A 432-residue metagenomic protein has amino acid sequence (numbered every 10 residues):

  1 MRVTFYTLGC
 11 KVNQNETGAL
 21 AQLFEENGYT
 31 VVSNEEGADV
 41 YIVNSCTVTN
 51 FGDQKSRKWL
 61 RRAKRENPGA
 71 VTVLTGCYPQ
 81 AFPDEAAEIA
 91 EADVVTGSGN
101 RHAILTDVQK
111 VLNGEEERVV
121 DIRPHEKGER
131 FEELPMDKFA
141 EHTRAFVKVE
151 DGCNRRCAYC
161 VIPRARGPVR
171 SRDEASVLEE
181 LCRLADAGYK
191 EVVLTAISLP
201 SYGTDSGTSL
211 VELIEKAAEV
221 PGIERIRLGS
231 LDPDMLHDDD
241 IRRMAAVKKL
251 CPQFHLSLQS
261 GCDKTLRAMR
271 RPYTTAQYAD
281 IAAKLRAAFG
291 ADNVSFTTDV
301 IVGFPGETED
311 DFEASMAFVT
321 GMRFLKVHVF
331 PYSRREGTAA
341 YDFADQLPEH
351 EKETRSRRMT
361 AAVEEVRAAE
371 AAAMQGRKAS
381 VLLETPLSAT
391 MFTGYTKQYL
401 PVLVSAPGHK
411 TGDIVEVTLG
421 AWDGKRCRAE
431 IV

Functional and structural regions predicted by a protein language model:
M1-Y202, D239, M244, L250 (+6 more regions): Proteins enriched for Cys/Gly/acidic motifs involved in redox and nucleic-acid/cofactor modification
R2, N67-P68, V220-R227: Short, surface-exposed connector motifs at secondary-structure boundaries
T47-G52, Y189-K216, V220, D232-D239 (+2 more regions): Conserved glycine-rich "GG(E/T)P / GGGxP" loop and the immediately following alpha-helix in the radical SAM core
C160-G167, R225-D234, S260-R270, A291-D311 (+1 more regions): Conserved strand-turn element in the central/C-terminal portion of the radical SAM core barrel that lines
D186, V211-E212, K216-V220, R225 (+1 more regions): Radical SAM/AdoMet-radical enzyme domain recognition
L256, D299, V319, V327 (+3 more regions): Hydrophobic, well-ordered secondary-structure elements that form the walls of internal hydrophobic environments
E307, M322-F324: Contiguous mid-protein beta-loop-alpha structural module that forms a pocket-lining wall or clamp of enzyme active
D342-V432: Terminal RNA-binding accessory module
